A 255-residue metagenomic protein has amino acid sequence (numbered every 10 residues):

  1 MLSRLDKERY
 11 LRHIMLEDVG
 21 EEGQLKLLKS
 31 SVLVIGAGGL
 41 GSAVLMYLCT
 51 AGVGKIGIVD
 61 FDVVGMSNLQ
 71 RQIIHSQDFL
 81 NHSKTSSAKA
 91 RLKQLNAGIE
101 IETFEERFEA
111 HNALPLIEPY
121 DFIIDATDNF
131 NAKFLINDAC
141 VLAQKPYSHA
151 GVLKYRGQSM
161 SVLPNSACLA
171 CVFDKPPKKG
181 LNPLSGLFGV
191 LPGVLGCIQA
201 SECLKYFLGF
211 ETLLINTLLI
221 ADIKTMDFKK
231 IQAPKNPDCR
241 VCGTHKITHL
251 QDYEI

Functional and structural regions predicted by a protein language model:
M1-I255: Adenine nucleotide-associated cytosolic modules
